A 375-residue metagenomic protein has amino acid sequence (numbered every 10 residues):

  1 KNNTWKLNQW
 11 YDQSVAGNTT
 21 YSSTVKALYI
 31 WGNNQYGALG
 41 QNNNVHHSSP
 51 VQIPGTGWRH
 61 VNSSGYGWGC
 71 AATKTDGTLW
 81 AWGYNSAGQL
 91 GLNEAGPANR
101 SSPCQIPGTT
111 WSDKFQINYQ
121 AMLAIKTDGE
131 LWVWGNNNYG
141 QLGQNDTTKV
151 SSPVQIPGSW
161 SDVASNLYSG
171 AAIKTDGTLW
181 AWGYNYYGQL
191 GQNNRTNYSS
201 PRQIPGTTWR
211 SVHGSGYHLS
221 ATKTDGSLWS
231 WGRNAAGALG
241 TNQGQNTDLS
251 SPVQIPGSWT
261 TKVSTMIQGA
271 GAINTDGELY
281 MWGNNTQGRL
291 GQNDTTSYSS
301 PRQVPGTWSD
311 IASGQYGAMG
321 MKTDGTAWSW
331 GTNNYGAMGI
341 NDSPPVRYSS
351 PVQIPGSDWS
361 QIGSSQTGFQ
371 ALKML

Functional and structural regions predicted by a protein language model:
K1-T24, Q370-L375: Enriched but not universal
Y29-S49, G83-S101, W134-S151, G183-S200 (+3 more regions): Short glycine/serine- and acidic-residue-enriched loop/turn motifs that recur at repeat junctions
Y29-W31, W58, W80-W82, W111 (+10 more regions): Signature tryptophan residues that serve as conserved aromatic anchors
I30, W68-A72, A81, A121-A124 (+11 more regions): Conserved core positions of repeat-based scaffolds
Y36, N43-N44, G55-W58, Y66 (+28 more regions): Disulfide-stabilized cysteine-rich extracellular repeat microdomains
S49, P54, T75-L79, S102 (+12 more regions): Thr-biased low-complexity repeat/linker tracts and other Thr-enriched repetitive architectures
